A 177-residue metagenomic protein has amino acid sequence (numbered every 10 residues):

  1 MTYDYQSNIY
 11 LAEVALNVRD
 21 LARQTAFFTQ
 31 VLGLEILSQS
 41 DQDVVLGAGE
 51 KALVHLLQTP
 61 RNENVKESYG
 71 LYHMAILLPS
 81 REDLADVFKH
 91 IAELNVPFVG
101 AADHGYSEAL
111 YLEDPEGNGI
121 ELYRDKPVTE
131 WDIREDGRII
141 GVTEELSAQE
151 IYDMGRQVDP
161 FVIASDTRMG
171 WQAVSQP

Functional and structural regions predicted by a protein language model:
M1-A22, M74, T129-P177: N-terminal beta-strand motif that seeds the catalytic metal site of vicinal oxygen chelate
Q6, A12-L57, Q176-P177: Core segments of cupin and vicinal oxygen chelate
N8-I9, L16-A22, A75-G119, P127 (+1 more regions): Vicinal oxygen chelate
E35-S40, R124-E130: Conserved catalytic-core motifs of GNAT/GCN5-like acyltransferases
S40, G70, Y106: Exposed loop/turn and edge beta-strand positions of beta-sandwich/beta-sheet ligand-binding modules
K51-H55, E116-E121: Short, charged/polar, Gly/Pro-enriched secondary-structure boundary elements
L56-P60, V65-L78: A broadly used, surface-exposed interaction patch
N62-V65, P127-W131: A short local loop/turn or secondary-structure capping micro-motif enriched for an aromatic residue
